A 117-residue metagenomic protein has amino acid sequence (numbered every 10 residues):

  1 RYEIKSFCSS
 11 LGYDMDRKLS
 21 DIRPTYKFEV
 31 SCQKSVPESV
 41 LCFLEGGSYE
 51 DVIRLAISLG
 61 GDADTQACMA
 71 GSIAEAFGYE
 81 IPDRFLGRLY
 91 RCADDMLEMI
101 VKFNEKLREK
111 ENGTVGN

Functional and structural regions predicted by a protein language model:
R1-E45, M99-N117: A cyclin-like helical interaction fold
K34, E38-G113: Catalytic phosphate/nucleotide-handling subdomain of diverse soluble enzymes
